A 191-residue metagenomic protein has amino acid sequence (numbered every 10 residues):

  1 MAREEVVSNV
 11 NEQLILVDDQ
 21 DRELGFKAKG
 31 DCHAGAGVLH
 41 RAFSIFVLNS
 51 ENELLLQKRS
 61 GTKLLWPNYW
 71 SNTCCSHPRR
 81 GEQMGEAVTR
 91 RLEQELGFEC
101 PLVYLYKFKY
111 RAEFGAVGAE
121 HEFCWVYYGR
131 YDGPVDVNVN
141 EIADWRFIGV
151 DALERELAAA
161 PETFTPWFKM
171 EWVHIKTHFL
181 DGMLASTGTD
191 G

Functional and structural regions predicted by a protein language model:
M1-S8, A185-G191: Basic/polar N-terminal segments that are highly enriched at the extreme N-terminus, encompassing both cleavable
A2-S44, L48-S50: Acidic, metal-coordinating catalytic segment for phosphate/diphosphate chemistry, firing primarily on the Nudix
D31, R80, Y106-F114, G118-G191: Nudix hydrolase/Nudix homology domain
G35-G37, L65-W70, F147-G149: A short, polar/proline- and glycine-enriched secondary-structure boundary/capping micro-motif
G37-L39, W66, V117-H121: A generic structural micro-feature
A42-H77: A glycine-rich, hydrophobic loop/mini-helix early in the fold
L55-L56, S71-L105, Y127: The catalytic Nudix box helix
